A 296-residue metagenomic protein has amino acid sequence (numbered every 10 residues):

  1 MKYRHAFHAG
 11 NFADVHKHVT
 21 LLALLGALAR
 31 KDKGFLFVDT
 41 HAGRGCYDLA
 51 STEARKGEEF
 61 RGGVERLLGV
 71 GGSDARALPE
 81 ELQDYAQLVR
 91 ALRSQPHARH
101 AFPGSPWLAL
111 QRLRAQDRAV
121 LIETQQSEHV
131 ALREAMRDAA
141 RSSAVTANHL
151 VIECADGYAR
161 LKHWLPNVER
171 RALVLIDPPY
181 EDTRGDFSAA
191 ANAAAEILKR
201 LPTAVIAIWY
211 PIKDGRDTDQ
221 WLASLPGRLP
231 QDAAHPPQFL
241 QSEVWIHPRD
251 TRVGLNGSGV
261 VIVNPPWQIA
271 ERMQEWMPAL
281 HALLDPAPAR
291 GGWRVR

Functional and structural regions predicted by a protein language model:
M1-R296: Class I S-adenosyl-L-methionine-dependent methyltransferase catalytic core
